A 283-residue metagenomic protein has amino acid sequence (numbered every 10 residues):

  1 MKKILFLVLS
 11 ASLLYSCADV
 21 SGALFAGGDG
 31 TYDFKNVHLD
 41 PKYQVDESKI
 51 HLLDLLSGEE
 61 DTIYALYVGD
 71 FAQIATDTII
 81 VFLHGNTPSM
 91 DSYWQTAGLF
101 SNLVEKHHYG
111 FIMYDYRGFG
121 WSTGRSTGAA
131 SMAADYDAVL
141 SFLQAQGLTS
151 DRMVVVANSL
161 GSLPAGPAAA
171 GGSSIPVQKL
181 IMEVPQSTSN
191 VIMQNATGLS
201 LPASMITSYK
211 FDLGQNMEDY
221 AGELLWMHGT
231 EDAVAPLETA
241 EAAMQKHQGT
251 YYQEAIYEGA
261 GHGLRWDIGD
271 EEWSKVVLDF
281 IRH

Functional and structural regions predicted by a protein language model:
S16-L56, V68: An N-terminal hydrophobic leader/cap segment in hydrolases
P88-F100, R125: The serine-hydrolase catalytic nucleophile loop
Q95-T96, L213, G222, P236-K246: Short alpha-helix in the alpha/beta-hydrolase fold that links the catalytic acid
V104-T123: Conserved alpha/beta-hydrolase
S126-G147: Alpha/beta-hydrolase active-site loop
P164-N216: Hydrolase active-site cap/lid region
Y220-A221, L225-D232: Short beta-strand/loop motif that positions the catalytic acidic residue of the alpha/beta-hydrolase fold
G249-H283: C-terminal catalytic histidine-bearing segment of alpha/beta-hydrolase fold enzymes
